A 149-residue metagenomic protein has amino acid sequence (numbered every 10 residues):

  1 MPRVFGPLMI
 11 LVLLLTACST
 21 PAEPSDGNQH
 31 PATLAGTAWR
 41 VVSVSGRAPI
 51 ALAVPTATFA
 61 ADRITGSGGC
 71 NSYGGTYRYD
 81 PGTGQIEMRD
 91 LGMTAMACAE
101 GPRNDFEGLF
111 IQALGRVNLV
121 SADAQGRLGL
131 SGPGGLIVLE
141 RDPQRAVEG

Functional and structural regions predicted by a protein language model:
P2-F5, I10, C18-G149: Lipid interaction determinants
